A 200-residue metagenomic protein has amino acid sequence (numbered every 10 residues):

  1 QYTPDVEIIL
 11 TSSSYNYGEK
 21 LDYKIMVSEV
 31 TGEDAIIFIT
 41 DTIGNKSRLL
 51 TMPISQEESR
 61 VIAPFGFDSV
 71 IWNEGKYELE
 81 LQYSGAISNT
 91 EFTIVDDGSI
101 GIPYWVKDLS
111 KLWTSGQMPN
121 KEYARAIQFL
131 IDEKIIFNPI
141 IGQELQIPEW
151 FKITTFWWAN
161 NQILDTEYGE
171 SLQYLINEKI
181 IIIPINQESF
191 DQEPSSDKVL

Functional and structural regions predicted by a protein language model:
Q1-L21: Short, compositionally biased P/S/T/A/G/V-rich stretches that sit at domain boundaries
K20, G32, W72-K76: Extracellular Ig-like/FN3 beta-sandwich strand-entry sites
L21-E29: Aromatic/hydrophobic beta-strand junction motif of beta-rich domains
I37, W72-A86: Short, aromatic- and glycine-rich surface loops/edge beta-strands on solvent-exposed regions
F38-R48, S84: Change "in extracellular beta-sheet-rich domains … of secreted and cell-surface proteins" to "in beta-sheet-rich domains
L49-M52, K76, A86-D97: Edge beta-strands of extracellular beta-sandwich domains
S55-G66: Aromatic sugar-binding surface patches on proteins that engage polysaccharides or sugar-phosphate polymers
W105-W113, M118, Y123-I131, I136 (+4 more regions): Fold-core signature of tandem repeat domains
